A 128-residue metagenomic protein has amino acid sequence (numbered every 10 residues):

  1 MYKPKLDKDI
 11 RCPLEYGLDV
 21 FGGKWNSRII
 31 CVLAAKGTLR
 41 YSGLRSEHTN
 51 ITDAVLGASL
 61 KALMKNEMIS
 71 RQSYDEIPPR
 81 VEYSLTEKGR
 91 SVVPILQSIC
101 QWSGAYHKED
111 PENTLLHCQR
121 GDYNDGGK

Functional and structural regions predicted by a protein language model:
M1-D9, K65, S70, E87-K128: C-terminal regulatory/oligomerization modules of transcriptional regulators
K8, C12-V55, E82: N-terminal helix-turn-helix DNA-binding core of bacterial DNA-binding proteins
C12, I77-P78, V93: Hydrophobic alpha-helix-in-membranes signature
I30, L60-K61: Short, hydrophobic-biased segments on the C-terminal half of alpha helices that form "recognition helices"
L56, A62-L63: Basic amphipathic alpha-helical segments that dock to polyanions
M64-S84: Beta-hairpin "wing" of winged helix-turn-helix
